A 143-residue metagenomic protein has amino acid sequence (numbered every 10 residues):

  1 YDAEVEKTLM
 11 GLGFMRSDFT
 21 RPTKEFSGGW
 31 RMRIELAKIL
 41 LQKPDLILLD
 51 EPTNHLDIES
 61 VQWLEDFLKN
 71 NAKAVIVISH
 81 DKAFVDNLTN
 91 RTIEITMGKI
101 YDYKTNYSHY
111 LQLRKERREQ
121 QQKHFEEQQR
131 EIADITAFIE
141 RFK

Functional and structural regions predicted by a protein language model:
Y1-E127: ABC ATP-binding cassette signature C-motif
E126-F142: Short cytosolic helices in intracellular loops of multi-pass membrane proteins
